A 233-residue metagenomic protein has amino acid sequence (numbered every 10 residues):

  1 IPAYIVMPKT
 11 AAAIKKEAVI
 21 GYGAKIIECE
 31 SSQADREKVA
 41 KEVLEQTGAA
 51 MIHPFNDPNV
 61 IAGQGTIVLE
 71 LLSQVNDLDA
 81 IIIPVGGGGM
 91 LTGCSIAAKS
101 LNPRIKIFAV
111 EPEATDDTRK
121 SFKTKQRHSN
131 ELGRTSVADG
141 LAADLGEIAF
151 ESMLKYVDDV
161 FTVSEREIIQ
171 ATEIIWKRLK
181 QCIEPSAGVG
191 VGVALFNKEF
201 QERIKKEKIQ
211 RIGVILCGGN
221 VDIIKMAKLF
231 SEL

Functional and structural regions predicted by a protein language model:
I1-M7, L78-M90, V214: A short, small-residue-rich loop immediately preceding and capping a beta-strand
Y4, A12-K16, P84-S95, T115-T118 (+2 more regions): Short glycine/serine/threonine-rich phosphate/pyrophosphate-binding segments that cradle anionic phosphate groups
Y4-A80, E111-T162: Small/polar-residue-rich loop-to-helix segments that shape phosphate-bearing ligand pockets
A50, A80, Q181, R211-G213: Structural motif
N56, G86-G89, E111-D116, R134-V137 (+4 more regions): Glycine-rich beta-alpha junction loops
E70, L91-N102: Short Gly/Thr/Asp-enriched flexible loops that form oxyanion-binding sites at enzyme active sites
D77, G146-I209: Active-site-adjacent helical/loop segments in soluble small-molecule enzymes
L195-L233: Catalytic phosphate/nucleotide-handling subdomain of diverse soluble enzymes
